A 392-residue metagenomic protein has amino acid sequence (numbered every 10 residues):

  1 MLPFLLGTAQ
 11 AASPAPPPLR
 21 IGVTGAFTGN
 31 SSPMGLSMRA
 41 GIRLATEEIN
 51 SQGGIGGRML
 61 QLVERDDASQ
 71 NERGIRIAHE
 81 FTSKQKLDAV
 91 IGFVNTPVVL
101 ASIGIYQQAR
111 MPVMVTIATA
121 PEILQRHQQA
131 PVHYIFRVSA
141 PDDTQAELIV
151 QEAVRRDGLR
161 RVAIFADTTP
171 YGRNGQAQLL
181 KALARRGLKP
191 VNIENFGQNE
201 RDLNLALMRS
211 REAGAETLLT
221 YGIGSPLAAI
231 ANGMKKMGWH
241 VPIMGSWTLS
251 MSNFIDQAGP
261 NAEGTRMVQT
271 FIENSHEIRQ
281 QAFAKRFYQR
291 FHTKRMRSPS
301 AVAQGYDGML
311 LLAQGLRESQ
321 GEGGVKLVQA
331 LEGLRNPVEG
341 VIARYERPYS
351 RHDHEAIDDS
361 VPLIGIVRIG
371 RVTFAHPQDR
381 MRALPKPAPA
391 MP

Functional and structural regions predicted by a protein language model:
M1-G7: Bacterial N-terminal signal peptides
A11-P392: Extracytosolic ligand-binding ectodomains
